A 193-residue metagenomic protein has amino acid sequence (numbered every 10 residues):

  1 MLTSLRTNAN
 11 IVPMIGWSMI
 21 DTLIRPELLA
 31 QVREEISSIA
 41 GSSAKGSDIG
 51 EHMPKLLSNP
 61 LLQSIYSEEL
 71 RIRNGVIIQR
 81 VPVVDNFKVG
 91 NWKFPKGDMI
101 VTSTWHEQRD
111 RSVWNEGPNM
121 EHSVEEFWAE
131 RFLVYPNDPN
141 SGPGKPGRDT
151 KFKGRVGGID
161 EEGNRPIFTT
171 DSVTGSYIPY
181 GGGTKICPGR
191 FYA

Functional and structural regions predicted by a protein language model:
M1-E35, G189: Central I-helix of cytochrome P450 enzymes
T7, P166, S172-A193: Cytochrome P450 heme-iron axial ligand motif
S18-R25, E35-I39, I65-E68, I72 (+1 more regions): Generic, well-ordered alpha-helical scaffold segments in large soluble proteins
L28-S43, P54: Catalytic or ion-translocation cores adjacent to nucleophile or general acid/base/metal-coordination motifs in diverse
S42-N91, V101-S112, I167-F168: Conserved cytochrome P450 K-helix E-x-x-R motif and the immediately C-terminal K′/meander segment
T102-I167, Y192: Conserved cytochrome P450 K-helix/beta-meander segment immediately N-terminal to the heme-binding cysteine loop
